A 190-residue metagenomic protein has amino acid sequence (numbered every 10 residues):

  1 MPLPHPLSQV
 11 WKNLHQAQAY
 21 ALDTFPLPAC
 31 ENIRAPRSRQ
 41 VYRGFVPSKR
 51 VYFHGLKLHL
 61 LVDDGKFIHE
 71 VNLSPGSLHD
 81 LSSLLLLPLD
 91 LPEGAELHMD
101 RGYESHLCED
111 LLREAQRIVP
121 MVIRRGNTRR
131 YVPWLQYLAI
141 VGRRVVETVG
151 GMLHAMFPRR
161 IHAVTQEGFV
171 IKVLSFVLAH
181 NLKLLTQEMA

Functional and structural regions predicted by a protein language model:
M1-A190: Short alpha-helical elements
